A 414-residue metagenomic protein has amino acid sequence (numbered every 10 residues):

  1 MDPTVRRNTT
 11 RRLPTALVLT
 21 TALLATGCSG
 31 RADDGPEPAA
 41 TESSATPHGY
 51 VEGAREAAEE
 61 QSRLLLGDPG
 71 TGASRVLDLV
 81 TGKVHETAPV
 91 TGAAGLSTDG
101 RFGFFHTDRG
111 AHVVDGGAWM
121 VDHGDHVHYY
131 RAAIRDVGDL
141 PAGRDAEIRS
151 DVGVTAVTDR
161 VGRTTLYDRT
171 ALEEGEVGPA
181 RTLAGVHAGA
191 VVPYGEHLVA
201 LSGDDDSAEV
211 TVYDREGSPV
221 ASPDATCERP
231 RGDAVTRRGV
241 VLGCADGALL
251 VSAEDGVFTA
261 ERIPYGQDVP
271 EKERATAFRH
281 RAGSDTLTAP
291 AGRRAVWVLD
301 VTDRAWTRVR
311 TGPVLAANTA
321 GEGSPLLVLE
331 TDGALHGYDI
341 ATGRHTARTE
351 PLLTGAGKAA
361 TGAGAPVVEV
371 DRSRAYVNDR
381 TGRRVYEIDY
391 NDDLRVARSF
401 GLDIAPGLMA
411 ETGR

Functional and structural regions predicted by a protein language model:
L24-G27: C-terminal motif of bacterial Sec signal peptides marking the signal peptidase cleavage site
S29-A32: Bacterial signal peptide processing site
A45-A57, P89-F102, R131-V152, R181-E196 (+5 more regions): Repeated scaffold domains used in trafficking and secretory/extracellular systems, primarily beta-propellers
E56-P69, G95-V114, D145-L166, G189-D205 (+6 more regions): Short beta-strand elements that form the blades of beta-propeller/WD-repeat-like and other beta-sheet-rich scaffold
V80-P89, D122-L140, E173-L183, G217-A225 (+4 more regions): A short beta-strand motif characteristic of beta-propeller blades
E196, S202-S324: Acidic, serine/threonine- and glycine-rich low-complexity intrinsically disordered segments that serve as flexible
A295-R380: Intrinsically disordered, low-complexity segments enriched in Gly and acidic/Ser/Thr residues that form flexible
R380-R414: Blade-level signature of beta-propeller repeat domains, shared across WD40, Kelch, NHL, RCC1 and BNR/Asp-box propellers
